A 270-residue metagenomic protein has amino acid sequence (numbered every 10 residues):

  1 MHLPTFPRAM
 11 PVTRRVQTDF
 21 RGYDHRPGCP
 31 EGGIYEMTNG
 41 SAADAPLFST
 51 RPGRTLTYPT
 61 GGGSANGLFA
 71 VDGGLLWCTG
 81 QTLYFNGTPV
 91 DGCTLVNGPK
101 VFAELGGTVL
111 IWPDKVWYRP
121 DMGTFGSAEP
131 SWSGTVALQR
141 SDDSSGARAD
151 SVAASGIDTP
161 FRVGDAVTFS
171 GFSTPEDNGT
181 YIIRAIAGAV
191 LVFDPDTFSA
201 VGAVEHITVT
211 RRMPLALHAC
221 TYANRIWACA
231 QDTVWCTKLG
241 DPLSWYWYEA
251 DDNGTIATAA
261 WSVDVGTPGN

Functional and structural regions predicted by a protein language model:
M1-N270: Recognizes the extracellular SEMA beta-propeller fold with strongest preference for semaphorin/plexin SEMA domains
